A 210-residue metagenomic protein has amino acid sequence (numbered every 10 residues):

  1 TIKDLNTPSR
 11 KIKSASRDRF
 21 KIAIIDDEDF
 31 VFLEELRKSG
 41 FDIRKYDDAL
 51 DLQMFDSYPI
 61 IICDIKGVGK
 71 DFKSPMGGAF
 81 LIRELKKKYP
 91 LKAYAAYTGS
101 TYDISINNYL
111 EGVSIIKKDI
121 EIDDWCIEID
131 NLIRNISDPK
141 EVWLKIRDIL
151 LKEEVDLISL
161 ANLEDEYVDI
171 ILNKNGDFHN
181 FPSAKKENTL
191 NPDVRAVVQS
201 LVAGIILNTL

Functional and structural regions predicted by a protein language model:
I12-D29, L36: Conserved acidic segment of CheY-like receiver
I24-D27, Y46, I61, L85: Conserved sequence signature across two-component system core domains
E28-F32, A49, I65-K73, S100-I104 (+1 more regions): Short acidic, S/G/P-rich loop/turn micro-motifs used as interaction or catalytic elements
L36-S57: A short, well-structured beta->alpha microelement
Y58-Y89: Conserved phosphotransfer microenvironments
F80-N108, I115: A short, hydrophobic beta-strand element within the central beta-sheet of small alpha/beta folds
E121-D156: Receiver (REC) domain switch/output surface
L144-L210: C-terminal output/effector regions of signal-responsive regulators
